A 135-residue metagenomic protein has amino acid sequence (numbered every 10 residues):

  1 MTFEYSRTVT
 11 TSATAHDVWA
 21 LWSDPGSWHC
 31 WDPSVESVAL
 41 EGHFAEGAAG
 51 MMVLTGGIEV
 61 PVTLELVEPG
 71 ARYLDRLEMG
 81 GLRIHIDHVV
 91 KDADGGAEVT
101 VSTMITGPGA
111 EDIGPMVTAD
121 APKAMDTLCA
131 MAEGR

Functional and structural regions predicted by a protein language model:
M1-A39: Hydrophobic ligand-binding cavity/cleft-lining segments
T2, T55-G57, G81-R83: Glycine-centered tight beta-turn/hairpin loop motif at sheet-sheet or coil-to-beta transitions
E4-Y5, G47-A48, R72, H85-D87: Short structured motifs
R7-V9, V60-L66, L77, H85-D92: Hydrophobic/aromatic beta-strand elements that line small-molecule binding cavities or substrate pockets in beta-rich
T10-T14, V53-T55, K91, S102-T106: Solvent-exposed residues in well-ordered beta-strands and their adjoining turns, especially edge/terminal strands
S12-H16, L66-G70, V89-E98: A short, structured loop/turn motif at beta-sheet edges
F44-M51, E68-D75: Short, hydrophobic/aromatic-rich segments at coil-to-beta transitions
R76-G134: Beta-strand/loop substructures that line and gate deep hydrophobic ligand-binding cavities in soluble
